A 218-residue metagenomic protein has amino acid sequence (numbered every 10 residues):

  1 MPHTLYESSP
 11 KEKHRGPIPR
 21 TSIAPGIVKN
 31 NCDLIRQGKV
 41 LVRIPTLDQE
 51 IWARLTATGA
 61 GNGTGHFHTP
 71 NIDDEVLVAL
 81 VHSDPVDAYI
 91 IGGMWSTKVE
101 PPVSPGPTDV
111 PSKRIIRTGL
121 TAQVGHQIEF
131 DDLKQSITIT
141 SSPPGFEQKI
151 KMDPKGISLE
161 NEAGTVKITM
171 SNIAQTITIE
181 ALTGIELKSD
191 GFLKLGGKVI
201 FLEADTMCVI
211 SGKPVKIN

Functional and structural regions predicted by a protein language model:
P2-K13, P25, C32, F67-D74 (+1 more regions): Right-handed beta-helix
P17-P25: Short coil-to-beta-strand transition motifs
I35-V42: Short aromatic-glycine-enriched beta-strand elements
I44-D48: Short, small-residue-rich loop/turn micro-motifs
Q49-H68: Beta-strand/loop nucleic-acid-binding surfaces
